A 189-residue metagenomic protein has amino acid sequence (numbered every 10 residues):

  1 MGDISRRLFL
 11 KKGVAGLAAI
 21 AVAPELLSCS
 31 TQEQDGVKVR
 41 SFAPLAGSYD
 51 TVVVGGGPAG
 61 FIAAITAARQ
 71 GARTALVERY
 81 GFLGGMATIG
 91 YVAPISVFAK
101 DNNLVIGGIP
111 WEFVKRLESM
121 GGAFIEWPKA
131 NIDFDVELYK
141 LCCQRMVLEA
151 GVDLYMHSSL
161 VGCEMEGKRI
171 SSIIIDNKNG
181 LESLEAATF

Functional and structural regions predicted by a protein language model:
G2-D3, L8-C29: N-terminal export signals
R7-L10, R145, L184: Low-complexity, Gly/Pro
V14, T66, A72-R73, R79-R169: Conserved N-terminal/central alpha/beta ligand/cofactor-binding core
P24-P58, A64, A68-R69: C-terminal segment of N-terminal export signals and the immediately downstream linker at the start of the mature
G55, E78-R79: The Walker A (P-loop) glycine that initiates the GxxxxGKT/S ATP-binding motif of P-loop NTPases
M165-E182: Conserved beta-strand-loop-beta-strand element in the redox core of flavoprotein oxidoreductases
E185-F189: Short hydrophobic core segments
